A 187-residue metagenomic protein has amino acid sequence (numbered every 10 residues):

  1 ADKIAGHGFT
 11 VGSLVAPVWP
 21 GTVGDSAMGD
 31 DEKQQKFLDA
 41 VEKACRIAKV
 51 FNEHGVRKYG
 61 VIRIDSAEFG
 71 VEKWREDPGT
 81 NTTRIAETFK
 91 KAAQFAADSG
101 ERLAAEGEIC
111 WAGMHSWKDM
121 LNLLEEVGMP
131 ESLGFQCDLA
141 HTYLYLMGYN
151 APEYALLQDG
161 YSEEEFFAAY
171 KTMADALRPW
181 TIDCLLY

Functional and structural regions predicted by a protein language model:
A1, V15: N-terminal substrate-binding region of glycoside hydrolase catalytic domains
K3-V11, G21-C137, Y143-L144: Active-site acidic/histidine proton-transfer and metal-coordination neighborhood in alpha/beta enzyme cores
A27, D31, E76, T82 (+3 more regions): Gly/Pro-rich active-site loop or hairpin
